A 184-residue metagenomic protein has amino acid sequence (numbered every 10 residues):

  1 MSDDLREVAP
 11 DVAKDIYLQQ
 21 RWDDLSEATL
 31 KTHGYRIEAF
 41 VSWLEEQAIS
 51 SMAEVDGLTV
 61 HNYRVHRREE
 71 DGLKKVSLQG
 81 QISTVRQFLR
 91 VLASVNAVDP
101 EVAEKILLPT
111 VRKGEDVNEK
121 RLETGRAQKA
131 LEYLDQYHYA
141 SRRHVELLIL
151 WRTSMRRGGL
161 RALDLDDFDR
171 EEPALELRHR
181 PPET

Functional and structural regions predicted by a protein language model:
D4-Y17: Short alpha-helical hairpin
P10, G57-R64, T124-L131: Hydrophobic core segments within long, regular secondary-structure runs in both alpha- and beta-rich folds
D15-V117: N-terminal core-binding DNA-recognition domain of tyrosine recombinases/integrases
R86, R161-A162: Short, surface-exposed helix/turn micro-motifs that flank interaction/cofactor sites
R112-K129, T184: DNA breakage-rejoining catalytic core of tyrosine-based enzymes
T124-R157, R161: Basic, Lys/Arg- and aromatic-enriched nucleic-acid-binding interface segment
A162-T184: Conserved tyrosine-mediated DNA breakage-rejoining catalytic core shared by Y-recombinases
